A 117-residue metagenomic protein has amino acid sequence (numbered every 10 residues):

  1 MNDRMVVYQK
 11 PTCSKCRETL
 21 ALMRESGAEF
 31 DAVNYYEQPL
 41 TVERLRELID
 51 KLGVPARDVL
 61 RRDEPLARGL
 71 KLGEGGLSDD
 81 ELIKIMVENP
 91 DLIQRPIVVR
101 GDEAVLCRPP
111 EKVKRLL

Functional and structural regions predicted by a protein language model:
M1-C13, P96, A104, R115-L116: A contiguous, well-structured "functional interface" segment within a domain
N2-S26, F30-Y35: Local sequence-structure signature of Cys/Sec-based thiol-disulfide redox active-site neighborhoods
E37-L117: Thiol/selenol-based redox catalytic cores and closely related redox-interacting motifs
